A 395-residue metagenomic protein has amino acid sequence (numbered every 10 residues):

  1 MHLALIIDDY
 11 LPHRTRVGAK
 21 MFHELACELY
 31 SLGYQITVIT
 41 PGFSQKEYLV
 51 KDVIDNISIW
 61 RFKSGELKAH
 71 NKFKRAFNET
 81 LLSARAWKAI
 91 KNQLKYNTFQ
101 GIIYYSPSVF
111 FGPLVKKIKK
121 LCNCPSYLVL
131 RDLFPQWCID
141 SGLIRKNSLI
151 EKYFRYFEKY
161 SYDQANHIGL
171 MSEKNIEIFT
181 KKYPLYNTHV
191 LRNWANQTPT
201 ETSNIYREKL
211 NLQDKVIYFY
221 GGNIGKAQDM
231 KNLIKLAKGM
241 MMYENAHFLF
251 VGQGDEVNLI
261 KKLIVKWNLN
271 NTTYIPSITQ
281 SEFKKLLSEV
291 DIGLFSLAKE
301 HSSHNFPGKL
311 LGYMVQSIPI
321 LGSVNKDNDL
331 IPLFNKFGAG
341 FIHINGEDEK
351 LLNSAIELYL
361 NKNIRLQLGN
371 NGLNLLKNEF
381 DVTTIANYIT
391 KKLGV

Functional and structural regions predicted by a protein language model:
M1-S58, M240: N-terminal subdomain of nucleotide-sugar transferases
L49-K51, T200-L212: A short helix/loop element that forms part of the nucleotide-sugar donor recognition site in Leloir-type
F110-P113, K117-L121, S148-I168: Membrane-proximal helix-turn-helix segments that form the acceptor-binding/catalytic region of lipid-linked
M171-K174, L191-W194: Carbohydrate-associated surface elements
K209-Q228, L233-A237, L249: Conserved donor-binding/catalytic core segment of Leloir-type glycosyltransferases
Q228, T279-S288, G293-M314, P319-P332: Nucleotide-sugar-dependent
V251-G252, V257-K284: Nucleotide-activated donor-binding/catalytic signature segment of Leloir-type glycosyltransferases, i.e., the conserved
E357, I364-N378: A short, well-ordered alpha-helix in the C-terminal region of glycosyltransferases
